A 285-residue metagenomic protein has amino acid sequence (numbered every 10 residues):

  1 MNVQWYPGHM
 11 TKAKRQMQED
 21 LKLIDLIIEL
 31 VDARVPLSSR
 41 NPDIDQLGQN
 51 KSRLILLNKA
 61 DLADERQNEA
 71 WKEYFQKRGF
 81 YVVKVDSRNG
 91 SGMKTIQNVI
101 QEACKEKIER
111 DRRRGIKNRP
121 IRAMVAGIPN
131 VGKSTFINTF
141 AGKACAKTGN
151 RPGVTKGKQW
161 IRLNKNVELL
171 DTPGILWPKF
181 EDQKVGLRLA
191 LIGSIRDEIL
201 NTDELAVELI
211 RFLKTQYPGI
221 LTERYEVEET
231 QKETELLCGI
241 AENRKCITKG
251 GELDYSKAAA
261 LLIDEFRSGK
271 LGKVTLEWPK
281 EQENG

Functional and structural regions predicted by a protein language model:
M1-I27, A33-D43, L47-R53, A60 (+3 more regions): Helix-rich effector regions associated with P-loop NTPase G domains
D61-A126, C145: Canonical P-loop GTPase G-domain recognition
S87, I137, V167-L170: Conserved active-site beta-strand-loop modules that form the wall/rim of enzyme catalytic pockets and either contain
S91-M93, I128, K133, V154 (+2 more regions): Gly/Ser/Thr-rich helix-start
T95, V99, T135, E208 (+1 more regions): Alpha-helical scaffold segments in soluble metabolic enzymes
I116-N118, F140, I161-R162: Solvent-exposed alpha-helices and their adjacent loops that cap or buttress functional pockets in soluble metabolic
R122-G142, A146, T172: Glycine-rich phosphate-binding P-loop
